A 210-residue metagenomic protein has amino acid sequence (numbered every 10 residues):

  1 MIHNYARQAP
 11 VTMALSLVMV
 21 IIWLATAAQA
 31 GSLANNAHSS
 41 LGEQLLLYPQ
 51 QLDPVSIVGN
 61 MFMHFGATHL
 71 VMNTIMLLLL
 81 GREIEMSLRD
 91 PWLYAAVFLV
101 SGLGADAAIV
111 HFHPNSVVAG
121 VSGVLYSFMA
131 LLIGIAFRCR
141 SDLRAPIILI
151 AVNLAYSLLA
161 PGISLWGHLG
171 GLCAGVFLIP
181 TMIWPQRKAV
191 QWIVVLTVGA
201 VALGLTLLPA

Functional and structural regions predicted by a protein language model:
M1-R7, L158-A210: C-terminal transmembrane module of polytopic alpha-helical membrane proteins
Q8-A119, P161-I163: N-terminal TM1-TM2 helical hairpin plus the immediately adjacent luminal interfacial "cap"
T12-L17, V71, A95-L99, L125 (+3 more regions): Hydrophobic alpha-helical transmembrane segments
Y48-P49, N60, I147-C173: Short alpha-helical packing/oligomerization segments
V71-L88, Y126-R138, C173-I183: Membrane-interfacial alpha-helical segments at the cytosolic side of multi-pass membrane proteins
L78, S101-D106, M129-L131, L149-Y156 (+1 more regions): Hydrophobic, membrane-inserted alpha-helices
F112-L131, L165-G167: Membrane-interface micro-motifs in multi-pass membrane enzymes
A136-P146, M182-Q191: Alpha-helical transmembrane segments in multi-pass integral membrane proteins
